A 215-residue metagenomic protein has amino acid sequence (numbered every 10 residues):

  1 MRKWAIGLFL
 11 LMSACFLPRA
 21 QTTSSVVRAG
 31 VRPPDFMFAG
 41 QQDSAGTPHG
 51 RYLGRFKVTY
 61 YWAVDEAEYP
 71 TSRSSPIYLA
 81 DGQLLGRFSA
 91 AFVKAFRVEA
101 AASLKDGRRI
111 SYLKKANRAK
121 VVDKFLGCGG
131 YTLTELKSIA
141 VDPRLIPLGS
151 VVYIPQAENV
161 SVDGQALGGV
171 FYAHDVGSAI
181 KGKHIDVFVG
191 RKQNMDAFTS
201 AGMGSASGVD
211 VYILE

Functional and structural regions predicted by a protein language model:
M1-W4: Positively charged n-region of N-terminal signal peptides that target proteins for export
I6-F9, S25: Intrinsically disordered, low-complexity repeat segments enriched in small/polar residues
F9-L17: Hydrophobic h-region of N-terminal signal peptides that target proteins for export in Gram-negative bacteria
F16-E215: Solvent-exposed, well-ordered loop and adjacent helix/strand elements within mature globular domains that form
